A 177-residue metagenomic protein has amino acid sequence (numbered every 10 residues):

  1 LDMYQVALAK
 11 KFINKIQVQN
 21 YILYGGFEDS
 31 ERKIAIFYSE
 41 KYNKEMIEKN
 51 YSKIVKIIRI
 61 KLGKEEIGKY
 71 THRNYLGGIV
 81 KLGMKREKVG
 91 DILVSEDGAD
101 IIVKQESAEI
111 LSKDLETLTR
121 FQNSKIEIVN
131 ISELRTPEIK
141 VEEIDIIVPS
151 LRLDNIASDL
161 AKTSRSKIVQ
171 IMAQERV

Functional and structural regions predicted by a protein language model:
L1-L160: Ferredoxin-like alpha/beta domains used as RNA- or RNAP-binding modules
P149-V177: Basic (Lys/Arg-enriched) interaction patch that binds polyanionic ligands
